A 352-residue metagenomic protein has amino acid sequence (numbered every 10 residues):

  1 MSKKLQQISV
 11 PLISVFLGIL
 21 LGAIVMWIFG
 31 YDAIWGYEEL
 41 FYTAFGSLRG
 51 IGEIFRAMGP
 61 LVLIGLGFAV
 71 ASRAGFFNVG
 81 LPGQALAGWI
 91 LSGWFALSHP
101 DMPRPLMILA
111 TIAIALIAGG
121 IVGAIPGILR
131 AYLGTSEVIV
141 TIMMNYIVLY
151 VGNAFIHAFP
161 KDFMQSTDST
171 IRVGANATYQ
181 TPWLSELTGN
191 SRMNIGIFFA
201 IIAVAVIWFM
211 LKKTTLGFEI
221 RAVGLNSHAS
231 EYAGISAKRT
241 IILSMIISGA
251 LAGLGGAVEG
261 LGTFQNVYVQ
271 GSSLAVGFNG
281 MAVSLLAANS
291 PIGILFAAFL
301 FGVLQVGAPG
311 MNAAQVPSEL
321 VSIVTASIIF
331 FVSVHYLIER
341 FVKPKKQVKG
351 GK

Functional and structural regions predicted by a protein language model:
M1-L17, A23-W27, L225, Y232 (+2 more regions): Cytosolic-side transmembrane-helix boundaries in multi-pass membrane proteins
V25-F29, W35, F45-H99, I112 (+3 more regions): Single transmembrane alpha-helix segments in multi-pass membrane proteins
Y31-W35, S72-W89, A131-V140, E219 (+4 more regions): Short, non-helical or kinked segments that cap or interrupt transmembrane helices
M58-A69, Q84, I90, G120-A124 (+8 more regions): Hydrophobic alpha-helical segments embedded in the membrane of multi-pass proteins
E137-I139, S166, N194-F199, A275-V276 (+1 more regions): Loop-to-transmembrane alpha-helix initiation sites
T141, N145-K213, G350: Transmembrane helix-bundle core of multi-pass membrane transporters and related energy-transducing complexes
T188-N266, P291-I292: Helix-loop-helix "hairpin" substructures at the membrane interface of multi-pass membrane proteins
I246-A252, G256-A326: Transmembrane alpha-helical segments in multi-pass inner-membrane proteins
